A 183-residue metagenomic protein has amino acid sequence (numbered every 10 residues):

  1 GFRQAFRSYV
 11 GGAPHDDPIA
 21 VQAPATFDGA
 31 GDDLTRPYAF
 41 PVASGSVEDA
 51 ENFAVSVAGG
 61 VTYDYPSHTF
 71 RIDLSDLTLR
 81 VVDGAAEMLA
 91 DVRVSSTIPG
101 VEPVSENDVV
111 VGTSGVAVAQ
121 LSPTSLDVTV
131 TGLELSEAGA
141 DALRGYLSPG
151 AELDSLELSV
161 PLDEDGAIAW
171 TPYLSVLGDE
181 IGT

Functional and structural regions predicted by a protein language model:
G1-T183: Extended, solvent-exposed, non-transmembrane regions
